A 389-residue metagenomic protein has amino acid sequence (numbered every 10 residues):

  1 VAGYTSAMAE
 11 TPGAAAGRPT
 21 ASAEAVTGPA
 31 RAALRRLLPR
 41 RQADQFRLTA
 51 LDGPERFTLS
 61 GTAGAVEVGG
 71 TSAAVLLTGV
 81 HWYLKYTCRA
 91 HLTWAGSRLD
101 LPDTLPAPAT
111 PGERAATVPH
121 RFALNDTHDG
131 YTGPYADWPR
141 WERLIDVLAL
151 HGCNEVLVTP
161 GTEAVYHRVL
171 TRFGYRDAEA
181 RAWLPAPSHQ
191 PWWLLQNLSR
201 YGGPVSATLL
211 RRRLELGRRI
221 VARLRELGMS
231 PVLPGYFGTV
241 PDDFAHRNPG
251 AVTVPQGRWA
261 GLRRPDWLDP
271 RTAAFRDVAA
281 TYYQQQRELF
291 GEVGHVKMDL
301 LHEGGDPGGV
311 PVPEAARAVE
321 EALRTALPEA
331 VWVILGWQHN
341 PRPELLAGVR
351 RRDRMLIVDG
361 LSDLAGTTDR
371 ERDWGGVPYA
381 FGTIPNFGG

Functional and structural regions predicted by a protein language model:
A9-V118: Contiguous, structured surface segment used for ligand recognition
V26, A30, L76, V80 (+4 more regions): Stable alpha-helical elements in mature extracytoplasmic
L38-Q45, H91, A95-L105, L124-H128 (+3 more regions): Catalytic-core regions of glycoside hydrolase
S72, L148, M298: Conserved, mostly hydrophobic/aromatic
V118-D137, L148: Active-site-adjacent substrate/metal-binding segments within catalytic domains of carbohydrate-active enzymes
D137-V147, A279-Q285: Short, acidic/polar
